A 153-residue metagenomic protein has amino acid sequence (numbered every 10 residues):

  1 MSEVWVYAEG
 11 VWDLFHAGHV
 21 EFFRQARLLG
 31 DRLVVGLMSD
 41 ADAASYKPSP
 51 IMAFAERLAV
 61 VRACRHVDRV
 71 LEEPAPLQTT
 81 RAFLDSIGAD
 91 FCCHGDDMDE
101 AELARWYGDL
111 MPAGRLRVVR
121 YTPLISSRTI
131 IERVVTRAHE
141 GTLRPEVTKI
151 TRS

Functional and structural regions predicted by a protein language model:
M1-S153: Nucleotidyltransferase catalytic core that binds NTPs
